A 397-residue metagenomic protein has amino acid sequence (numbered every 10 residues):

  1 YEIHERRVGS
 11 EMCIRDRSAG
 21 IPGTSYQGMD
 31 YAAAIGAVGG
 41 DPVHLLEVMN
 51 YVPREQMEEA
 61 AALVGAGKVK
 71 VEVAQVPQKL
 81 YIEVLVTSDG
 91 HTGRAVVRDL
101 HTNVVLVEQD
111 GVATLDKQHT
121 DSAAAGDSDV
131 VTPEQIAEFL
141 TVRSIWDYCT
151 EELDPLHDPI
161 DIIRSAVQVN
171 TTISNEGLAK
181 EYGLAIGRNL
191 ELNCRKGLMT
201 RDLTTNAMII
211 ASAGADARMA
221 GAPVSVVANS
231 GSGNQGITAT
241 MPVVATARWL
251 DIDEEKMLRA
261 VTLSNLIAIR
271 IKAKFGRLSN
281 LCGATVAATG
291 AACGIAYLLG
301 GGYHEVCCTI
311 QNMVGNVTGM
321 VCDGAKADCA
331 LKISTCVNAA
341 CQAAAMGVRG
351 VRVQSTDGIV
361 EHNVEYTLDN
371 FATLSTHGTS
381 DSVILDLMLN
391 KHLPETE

Functional and structural regions predicted by a protein language model:
Y1-G9, I14: Single conserved hydrophobic/aromatic residue that forms the stacking wall/gate of nucleotide- or nucleobase-binding
E11-P77, I82-V86: Early transmembrane hairpin of solute transport permeases
I14-A19, A217-A228, A268-L278, V321-K326: Glycine/charged-rich beta-loop-alpha catalytic/anionic-binding loops adjacent to active sites
H44-M49, K70-E72, L156-R164, G177-L190 (+6 more regions): Flexible, glycine/charged-enriched surface loops at secondary-structure junctions
G65-G221, L385-E397: Signature of multi-pass transmembrane helix bundles
V224-M241, C282-V286: Conserved phosphate/anionic-ligand binding catalytic regions in large, soluble enzymes, centered on
T246-R259, L263, I269-T335, V348-S355: Hydrophobic alpha-helical bundle architecture
T309-E397: Internal helix-turn-beta structural module
